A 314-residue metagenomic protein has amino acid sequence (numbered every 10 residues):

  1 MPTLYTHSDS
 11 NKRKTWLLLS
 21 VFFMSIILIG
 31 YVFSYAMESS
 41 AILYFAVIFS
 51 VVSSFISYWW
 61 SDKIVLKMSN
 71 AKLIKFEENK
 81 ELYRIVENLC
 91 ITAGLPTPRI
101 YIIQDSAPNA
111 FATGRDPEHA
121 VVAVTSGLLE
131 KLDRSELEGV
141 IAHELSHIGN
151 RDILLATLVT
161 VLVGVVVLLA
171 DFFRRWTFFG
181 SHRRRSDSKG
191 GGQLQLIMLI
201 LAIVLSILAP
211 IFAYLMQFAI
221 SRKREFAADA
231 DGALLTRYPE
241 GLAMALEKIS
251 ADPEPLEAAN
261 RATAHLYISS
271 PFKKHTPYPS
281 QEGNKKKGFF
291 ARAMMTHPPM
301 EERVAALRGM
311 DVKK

Functional and structural regions predicted by a protein language model:
M1-F23, A36, I42-Y44, I48-M198 (+1 more regions): Polar-ligand-bearing catalytic/cofactor-coordination segments of membrane-embedded or membrane-tethered inner-membrane
S25-S34: Membrane-embedded alpha-helical segments in integral membrane proteins
T160, I203-I207: Hydrophobic alpha-helical transmembrane segments of integral membrane proteins, especially lipid-exposed positions
